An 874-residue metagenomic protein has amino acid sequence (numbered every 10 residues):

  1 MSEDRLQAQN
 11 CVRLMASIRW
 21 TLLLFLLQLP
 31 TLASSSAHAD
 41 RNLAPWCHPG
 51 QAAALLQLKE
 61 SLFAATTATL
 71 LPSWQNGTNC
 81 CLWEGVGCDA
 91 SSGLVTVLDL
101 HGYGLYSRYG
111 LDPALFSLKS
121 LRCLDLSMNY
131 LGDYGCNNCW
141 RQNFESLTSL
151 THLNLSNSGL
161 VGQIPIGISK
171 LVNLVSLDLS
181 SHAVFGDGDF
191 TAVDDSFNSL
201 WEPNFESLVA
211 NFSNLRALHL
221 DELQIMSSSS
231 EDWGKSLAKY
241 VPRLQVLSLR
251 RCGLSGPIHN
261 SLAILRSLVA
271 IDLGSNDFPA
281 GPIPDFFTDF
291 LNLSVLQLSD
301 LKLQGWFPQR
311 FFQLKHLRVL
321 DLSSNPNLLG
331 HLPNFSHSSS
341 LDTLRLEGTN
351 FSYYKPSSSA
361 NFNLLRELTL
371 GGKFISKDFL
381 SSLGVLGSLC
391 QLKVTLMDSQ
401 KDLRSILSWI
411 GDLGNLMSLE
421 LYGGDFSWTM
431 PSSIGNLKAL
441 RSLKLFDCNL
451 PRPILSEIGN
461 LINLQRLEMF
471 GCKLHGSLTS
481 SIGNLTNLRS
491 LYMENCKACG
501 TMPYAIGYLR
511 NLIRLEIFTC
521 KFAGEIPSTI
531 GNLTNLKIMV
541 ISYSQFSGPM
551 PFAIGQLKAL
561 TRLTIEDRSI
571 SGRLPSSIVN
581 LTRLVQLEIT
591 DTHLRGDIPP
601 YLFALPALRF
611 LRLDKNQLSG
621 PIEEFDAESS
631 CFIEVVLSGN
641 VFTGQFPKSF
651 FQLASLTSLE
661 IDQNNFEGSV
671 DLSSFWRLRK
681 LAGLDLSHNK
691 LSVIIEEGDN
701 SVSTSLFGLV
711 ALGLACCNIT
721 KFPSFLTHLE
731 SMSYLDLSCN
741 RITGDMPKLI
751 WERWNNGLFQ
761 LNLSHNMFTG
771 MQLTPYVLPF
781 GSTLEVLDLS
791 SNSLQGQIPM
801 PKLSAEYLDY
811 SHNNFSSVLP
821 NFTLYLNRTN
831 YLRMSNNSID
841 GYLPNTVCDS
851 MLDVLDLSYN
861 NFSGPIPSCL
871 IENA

Functional and structural regions predicted by a protein language model:
M1-A874: Plant-biased, solvent-exposed loop and capping regions within N-terminal extracellular ligand-binding ectodomains
